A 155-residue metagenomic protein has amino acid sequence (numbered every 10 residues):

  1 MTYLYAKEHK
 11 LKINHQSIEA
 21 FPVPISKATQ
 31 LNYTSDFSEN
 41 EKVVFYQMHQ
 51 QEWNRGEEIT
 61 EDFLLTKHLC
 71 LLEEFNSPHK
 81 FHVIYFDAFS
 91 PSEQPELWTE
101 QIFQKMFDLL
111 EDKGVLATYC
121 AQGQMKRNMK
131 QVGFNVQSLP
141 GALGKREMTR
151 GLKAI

Functional and structural regions predicted by a protein language model:
M1-Y46: SAM cofactor-binding core of SAM-dependent methyltransferases, primarily the Rossmann-like beta-alpha-beta module
L11-I13, L109-G114: A short helix->loop->beta-strand "cap" motif at the edges of active sites that frequently abuts
E19-A20, W98, A121: Short beta->alpha hinge that forms the Motif I/post-I loop of the SAM-binding pocket
K27-P78: S-adenosyl-L-methionine
H82-E96: A short SAM/SAH-binding and catalytic strip from SAM-dependent methyltransferases
V83-F86, D112-C120: Conserved beta-strand signature within the Rossmann-like core of class I S-adenosyl-L-methionine
E96-D112: A short glycine-rich, Lys/Arg-flanked "PGG" loop and its adjoining helix->strand segment in the class I
V132-I155: Core SAM-dependent methyltransferase catalytic element
